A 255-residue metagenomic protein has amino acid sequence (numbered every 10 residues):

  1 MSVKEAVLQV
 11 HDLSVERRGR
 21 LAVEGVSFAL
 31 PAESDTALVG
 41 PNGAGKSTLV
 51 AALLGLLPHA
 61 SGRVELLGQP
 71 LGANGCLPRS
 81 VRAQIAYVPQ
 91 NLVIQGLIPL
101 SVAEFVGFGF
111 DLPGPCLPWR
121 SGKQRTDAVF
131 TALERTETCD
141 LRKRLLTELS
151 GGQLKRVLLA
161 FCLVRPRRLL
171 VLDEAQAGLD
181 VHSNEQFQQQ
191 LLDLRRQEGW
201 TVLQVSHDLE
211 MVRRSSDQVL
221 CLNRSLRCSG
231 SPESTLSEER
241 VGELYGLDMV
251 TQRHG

Functional and structural regions predicted by a protein language model:
L54: Helix-to-loop junction immediately C-terminal to a conserved catalytic motif
G62-A73, R79-V81: Conserved ABC transporter NBD signature motif
G107, G122-L141: Conserved ABC ATPase "signature" region
L145-L149: Conserved ABC ATPase signature
L170-E174: Catalytic Walker B motif of ABC-type/P-loop ATPase nucleotide-binding domains
S206-H207: H-loop/switch region of ABC-family ATPase nucleotide-binding domains
V219-P232: H-loop (His-switch) and adjacent beta-strand-loop-beta switch element of ABC-type ATPase nucleotide-binding domains
